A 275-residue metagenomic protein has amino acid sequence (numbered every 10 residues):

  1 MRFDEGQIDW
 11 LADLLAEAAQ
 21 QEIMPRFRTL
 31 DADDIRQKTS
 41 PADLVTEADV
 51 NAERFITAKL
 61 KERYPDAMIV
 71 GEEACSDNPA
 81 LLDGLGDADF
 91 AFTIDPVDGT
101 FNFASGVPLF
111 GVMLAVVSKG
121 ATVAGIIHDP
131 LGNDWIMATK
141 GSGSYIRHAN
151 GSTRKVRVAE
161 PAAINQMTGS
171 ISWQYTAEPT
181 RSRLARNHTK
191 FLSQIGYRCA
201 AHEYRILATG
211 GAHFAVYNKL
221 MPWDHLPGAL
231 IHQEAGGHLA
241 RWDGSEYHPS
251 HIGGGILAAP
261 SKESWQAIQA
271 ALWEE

Functional and structural regions predicted by a protein language model:
M1-V97: N-terminal subdomain of lithium-sensitive/metallo-dependent phosphomonoesterases centered on the IMPase/IPPase/PAP
I23, D49, L60, T100 (+5 more regions): Residue-level signal for inorganic ion chemistry
V50, R54, E73, P96-G99 (+5 more regions): Generic detector of well-ordered alpha-helical packing
A58, D83-Y145: DPxDG-like acidic metal-binding loop motif
R63, V117-A121, L131, K140-G143 (+4 more regions): Short loop segments at secondary-structure junctions
G143-H148, S152, N165, G169: Hydrophobic/proline-rich hinge and linker segments of small-molecule sensing/allosteric domains, predominantly
R157-E275: An extended, acidic
